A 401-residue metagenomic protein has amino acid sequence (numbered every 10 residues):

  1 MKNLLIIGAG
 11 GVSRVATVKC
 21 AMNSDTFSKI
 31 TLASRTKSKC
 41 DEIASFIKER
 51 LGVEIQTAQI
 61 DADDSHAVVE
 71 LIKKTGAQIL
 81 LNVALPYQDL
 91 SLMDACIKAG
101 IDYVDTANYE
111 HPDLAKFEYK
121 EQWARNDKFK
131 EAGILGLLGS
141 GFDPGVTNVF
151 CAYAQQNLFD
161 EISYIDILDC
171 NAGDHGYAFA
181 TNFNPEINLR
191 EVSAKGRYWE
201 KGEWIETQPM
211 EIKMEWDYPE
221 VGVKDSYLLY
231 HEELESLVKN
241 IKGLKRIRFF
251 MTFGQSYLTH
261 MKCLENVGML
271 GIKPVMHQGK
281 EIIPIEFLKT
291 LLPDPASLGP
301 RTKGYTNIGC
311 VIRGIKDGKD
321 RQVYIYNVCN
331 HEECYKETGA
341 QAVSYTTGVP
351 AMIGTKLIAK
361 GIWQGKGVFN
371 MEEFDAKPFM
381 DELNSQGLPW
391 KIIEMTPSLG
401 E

Functional and structural regions predicted by a protein language model:
L4-G11: Conserved N-terminal Rossmann-fold NAD(P)-binding element of oxidoreductases
S13-T17: N-terminal Rossmann-fold NAD(P) dinucleotide-binding loop
T36-K39: Helix N-cap at the beta1-alpha1 junction of Rossmann-like dinucleotide-binding domains, i.e., the first residues
R50-D64: Rossmann-fold cofactor-recognition segment
D61-T75, Q88: Conserved Rossmann-fold cofactor-binding substructure of NAD(P)-dependent oxidoreductases
I72, Q78-N82, Y103-V104: N-terminal Rossmann-like NAD(P) cofactor-binding module of classical short-chain dehydrogenase/reductase
A107-I134: Rossmann-fold NAD(P)-binding glycine/threonine-rich loop
Q156-E401: C-terminal catalytic/substrate-binding lobe primarily of soluble NAD(P)-dependent oxidoreductases
